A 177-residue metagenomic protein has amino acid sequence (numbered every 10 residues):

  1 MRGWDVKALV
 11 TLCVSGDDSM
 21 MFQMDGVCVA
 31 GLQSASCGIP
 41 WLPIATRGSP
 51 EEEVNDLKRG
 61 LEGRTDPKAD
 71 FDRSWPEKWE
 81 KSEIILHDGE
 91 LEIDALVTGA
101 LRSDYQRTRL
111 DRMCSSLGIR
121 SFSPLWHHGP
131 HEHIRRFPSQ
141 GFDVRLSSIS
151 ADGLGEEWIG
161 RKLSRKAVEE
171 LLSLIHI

Functional and structural regions predicted by a protein language model:
M1-L146: ATP-dependent adenylation/nucleotidyltransferase module used to activate substrates
C13-V14, A151-G153: Glycine-rich beta-alpha junction loops
P138-L146, S150, S164, S173: A SAM-dependent methyltransferase catalytic signature shared across enzymes that methylate proteins
G155-S173: A glycine-biased structural micro-motif
I175-I177: Conserved small/polar residues in nucleotide/adenosyl-binding loops
